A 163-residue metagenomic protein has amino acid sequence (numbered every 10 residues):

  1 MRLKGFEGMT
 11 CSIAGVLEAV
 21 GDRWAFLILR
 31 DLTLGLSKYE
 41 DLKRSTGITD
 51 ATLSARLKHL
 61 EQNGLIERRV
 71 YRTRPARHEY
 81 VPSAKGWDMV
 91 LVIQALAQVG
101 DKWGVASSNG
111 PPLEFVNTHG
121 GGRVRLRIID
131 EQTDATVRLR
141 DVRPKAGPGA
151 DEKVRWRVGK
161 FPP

Functional and structural regions predicted by a protein language model:
M1-V20, R157-P162: N-terminal leader segment of winged-helix/HTH proteins
C11-T49: N-terminal helix-turn-helix DNA-binding core of bacterial DNA-binding proteins
V16, F26, N63, V92-W103: Alpha-helical linker/hinge and terminal dimerization helices associated with HTH transcriptional regulators
G21, R72-I93: Basic, amphipathic "hinge/linker" alpha-helix immediately C-terminal to the N-terminal HTH DNA-binding motif
L29, S37-L42, L57, M89-V92 (+2 more regions): Extended, folded domain segments that form the structural surfaces/walls around functional sites
K43-Y71, P75: Canonical helix-turn-helix DNA-binding module
Q94, Q98-P163: C-terminal regulatory/oligomerization modules of transcriptional regulators
